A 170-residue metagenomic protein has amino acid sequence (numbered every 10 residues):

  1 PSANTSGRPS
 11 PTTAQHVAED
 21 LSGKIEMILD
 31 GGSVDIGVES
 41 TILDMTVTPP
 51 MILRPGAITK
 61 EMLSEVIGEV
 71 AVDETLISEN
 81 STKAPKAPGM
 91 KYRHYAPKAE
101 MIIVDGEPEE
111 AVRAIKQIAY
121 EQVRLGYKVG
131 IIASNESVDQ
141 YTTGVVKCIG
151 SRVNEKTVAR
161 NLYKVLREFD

Functional and structural regions predicted by a protein language model:
P1-D170: Active-site-adjacent structural elements in enzyme catalytic cores
